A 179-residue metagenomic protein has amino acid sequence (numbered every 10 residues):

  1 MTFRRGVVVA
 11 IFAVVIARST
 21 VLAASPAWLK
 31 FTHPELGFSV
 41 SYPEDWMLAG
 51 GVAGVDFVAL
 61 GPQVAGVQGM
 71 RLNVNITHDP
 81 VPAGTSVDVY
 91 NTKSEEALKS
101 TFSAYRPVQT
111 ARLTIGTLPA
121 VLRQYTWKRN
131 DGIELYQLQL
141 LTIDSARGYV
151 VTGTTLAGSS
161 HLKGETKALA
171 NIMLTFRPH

Functional and structural regions predicted by a protein language model:
M1-F3: N-terminal secretory signal peptides that target proteins for export/translocation
V8-R18: Bacterial N-terminal signal peptides
A24, G51-I143, R147-V150, A157-S159: Conserved polar/disulfide-associated segments of primarily extracytoplasmic proteins
A24-G54: N-terminal "mature-domain start" segment
W28, P43, N73, N91-E95 (+2 more regions): Extracytoplasmic/secreted envelope proteins and their assembly/folding machinery, especially bacterial periplasmic
T32, P43, T77, Q124 (+2 more regions): Residue-level detector of conserved, well-ordered beta-strand and adjacent loop positions that form binding/recognition
W46, R147-H179: Surface-exposed amphipathic alpha-helical segments
